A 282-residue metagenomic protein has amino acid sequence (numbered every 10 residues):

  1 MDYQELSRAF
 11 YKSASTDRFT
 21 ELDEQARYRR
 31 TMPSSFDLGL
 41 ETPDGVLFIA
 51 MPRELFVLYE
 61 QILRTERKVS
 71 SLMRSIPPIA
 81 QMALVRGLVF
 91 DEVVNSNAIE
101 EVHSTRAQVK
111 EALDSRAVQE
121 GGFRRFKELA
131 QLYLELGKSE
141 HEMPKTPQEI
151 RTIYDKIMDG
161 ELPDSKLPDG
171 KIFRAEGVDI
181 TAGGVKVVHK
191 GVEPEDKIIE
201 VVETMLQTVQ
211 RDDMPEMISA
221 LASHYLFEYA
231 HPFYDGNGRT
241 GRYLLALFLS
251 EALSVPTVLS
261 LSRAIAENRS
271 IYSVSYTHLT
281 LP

Functional and structural regions predicted by a protein language model:
M1-L279: FIC/Doc superfamily catalytic core
